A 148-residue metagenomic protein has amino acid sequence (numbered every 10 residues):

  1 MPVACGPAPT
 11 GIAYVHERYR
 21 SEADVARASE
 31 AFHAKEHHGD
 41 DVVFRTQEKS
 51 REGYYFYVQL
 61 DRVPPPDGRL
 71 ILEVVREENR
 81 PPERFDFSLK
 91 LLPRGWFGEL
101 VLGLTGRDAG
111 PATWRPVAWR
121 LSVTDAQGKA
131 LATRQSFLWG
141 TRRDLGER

Functional and structural regions predicted by a protein language model:
P2-E22: Bacterial Sec signal peptide processing site at the extreme N-terminus
S29-R69, F97-L104: Contiguous beta-strand segments within globular domains
F44-T46, K90, A109: Outer-membrane beta-barrel proteins
P64-D86, L121-V123: Extended low-complexity, serine/threonine- and proline-enriched intrinsically disordered segments
P82-G95, S136-L138: Solvent-exposed serine/threonine-rich low-complexity stretches and specific carbohydrate-binding patches
L92-P116: Short, solvent-exposed, Trp/other aromatic-anchored flexible loops in extracytoplasmic proteins
R115-A130, Q135: Internal, hydrophobic beta-strand segments that form the core of beta-sheet-rich folds
K129-R148: Short beta-strand elements
